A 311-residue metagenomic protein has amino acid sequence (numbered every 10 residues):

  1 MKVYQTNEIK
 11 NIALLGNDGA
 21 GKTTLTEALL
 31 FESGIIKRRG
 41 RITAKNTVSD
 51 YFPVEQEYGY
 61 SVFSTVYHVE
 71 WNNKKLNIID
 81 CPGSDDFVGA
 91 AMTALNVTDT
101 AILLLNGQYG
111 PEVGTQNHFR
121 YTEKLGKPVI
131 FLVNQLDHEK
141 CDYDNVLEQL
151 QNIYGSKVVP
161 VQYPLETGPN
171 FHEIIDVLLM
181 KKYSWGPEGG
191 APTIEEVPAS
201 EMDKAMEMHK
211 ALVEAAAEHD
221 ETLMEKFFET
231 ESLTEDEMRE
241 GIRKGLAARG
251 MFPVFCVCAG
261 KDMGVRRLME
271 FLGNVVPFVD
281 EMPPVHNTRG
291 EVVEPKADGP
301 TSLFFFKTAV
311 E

Functional and structural regions predicted by a protein language model:
M1-E311: Structural and coupling elements of P-loop NTPases
